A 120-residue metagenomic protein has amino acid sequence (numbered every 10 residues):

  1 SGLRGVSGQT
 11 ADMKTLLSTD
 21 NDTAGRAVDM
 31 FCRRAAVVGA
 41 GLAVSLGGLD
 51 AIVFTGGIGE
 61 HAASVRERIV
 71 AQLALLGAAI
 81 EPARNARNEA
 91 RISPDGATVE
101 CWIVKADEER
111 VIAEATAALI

Functional and structural regions predicted by a protein language model:
G2-V6, T10-S45: Adenine-nucleotide phosphate-binding core of ATP-dependent small-molecule kinases
T15, G41, R68, A115-A118: Alpha-helical scaffold segments in soluble metabolic enzymes
A24, V28-C32, I58, A62 (+2 more regions): Generic structural signal for well-ordered, non-membrane alpha-helical segments in soluble metabolic enzymes
G25, G48-V53, G96-V99: Active-site lining segments that contact anionic ligands and/or coordinate catalytic metals
D50-Q72: Glycine-rich phosphate-binding loops at beta-strand->alpha-helix junctions
L75-T98: Short mixed-charge
R91-I120: Structural signal for terminal/edge beta-strands and the immediately following C-terminal loop/tail that closes
